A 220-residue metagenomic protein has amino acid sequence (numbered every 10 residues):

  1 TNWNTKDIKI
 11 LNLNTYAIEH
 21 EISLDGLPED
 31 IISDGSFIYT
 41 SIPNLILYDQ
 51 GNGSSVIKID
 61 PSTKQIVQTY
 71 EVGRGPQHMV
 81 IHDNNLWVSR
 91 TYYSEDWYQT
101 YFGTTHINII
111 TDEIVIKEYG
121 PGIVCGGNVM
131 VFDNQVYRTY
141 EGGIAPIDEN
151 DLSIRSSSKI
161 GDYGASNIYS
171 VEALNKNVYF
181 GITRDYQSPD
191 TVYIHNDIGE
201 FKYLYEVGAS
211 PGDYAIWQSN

Functional and structural regions predicted by a protein language model:
T1-N220: Predominantly soluble domains enriched in secretory-pathway, periplasmic, or organellar proteins
